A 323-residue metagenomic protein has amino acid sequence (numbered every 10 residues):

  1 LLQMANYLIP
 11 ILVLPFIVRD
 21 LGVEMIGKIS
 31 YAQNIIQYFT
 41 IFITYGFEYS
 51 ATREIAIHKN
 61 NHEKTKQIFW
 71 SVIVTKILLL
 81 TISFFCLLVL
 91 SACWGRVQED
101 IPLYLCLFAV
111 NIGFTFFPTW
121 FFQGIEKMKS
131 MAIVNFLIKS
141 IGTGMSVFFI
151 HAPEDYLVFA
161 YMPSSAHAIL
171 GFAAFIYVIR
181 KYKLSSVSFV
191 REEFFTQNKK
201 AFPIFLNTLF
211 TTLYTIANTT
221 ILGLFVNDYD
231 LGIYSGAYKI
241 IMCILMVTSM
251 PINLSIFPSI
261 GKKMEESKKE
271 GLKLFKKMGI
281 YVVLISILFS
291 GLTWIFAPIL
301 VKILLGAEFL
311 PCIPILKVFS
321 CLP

Functional and structural regions predicted by a protein language model:
L1-E48, T143, F202-Y229, K239 (+3 more regions): Signature of the first transmembrane helix
L1-N6, A32, Q37, I41-S91 (+1 more regions): Membrane-water interface segments that mark the loop-to-transmembrane alpha-helix transition
Y31, I101, L105-F108, A132-R180: Hydrophobic alpha-helical transmembrane segments
T44-N60, I241-E266: Helix-loop junctions and terminal segments of transmembrane helices in multi-pass membrane transport/translocation
A51, P118-K129, F148-H151, S165-F189 (+2 more regions): C-terminal transmembrane helix end/exit motif
L90-L107, W294-P323: Interfacial segments at transmembrane-helix termini and the short loops linking adjacent helices
I101, N111-V134, S320-P323: Membrane-interface junctions at transmembrane-helix termini in multi-pass inner-membrane proteins
K129, Y156-A160, F172-T215, S259-K273: Interhelical loop/hinge segments that connect adjacent transmembrane helices in multipass membrane
